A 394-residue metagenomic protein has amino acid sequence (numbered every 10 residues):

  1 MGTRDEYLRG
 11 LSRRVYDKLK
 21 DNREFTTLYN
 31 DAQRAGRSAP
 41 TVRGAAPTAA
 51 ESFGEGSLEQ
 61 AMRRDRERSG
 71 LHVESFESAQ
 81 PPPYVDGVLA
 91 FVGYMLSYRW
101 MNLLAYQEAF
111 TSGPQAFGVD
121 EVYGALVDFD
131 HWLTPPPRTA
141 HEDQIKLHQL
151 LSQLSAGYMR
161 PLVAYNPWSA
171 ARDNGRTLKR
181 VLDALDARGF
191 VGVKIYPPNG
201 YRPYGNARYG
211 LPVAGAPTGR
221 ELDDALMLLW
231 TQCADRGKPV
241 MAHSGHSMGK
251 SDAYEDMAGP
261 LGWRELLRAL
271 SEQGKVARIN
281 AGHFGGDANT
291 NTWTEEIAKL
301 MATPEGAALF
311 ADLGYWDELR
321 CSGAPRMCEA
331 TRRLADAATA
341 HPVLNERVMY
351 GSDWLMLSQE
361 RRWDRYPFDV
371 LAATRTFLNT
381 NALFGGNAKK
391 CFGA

Functional and structural regions predicted by a protein language model:
M1, V127, S244, F284 (+1 more regions): Active-site metal-binding loops of divalent metal-dependent hydrolases
G2-R14, P135-A140, K250-W263: Aromatic- and acidic-residue-enriched segments that line the glycan-binding/catalytic groove of carbohydrate-active
G2-S97, M101-Q107, V191, P197 (+2 more regions): Mid-to-C-terminal alpha-helical segments outside catalytic/metal-binding sites
G70-H72, S78-F110, T134-L151, N174-D183 (+5 more regions): Well-ordered, non-membrane alpha-helical segments in soluble/globular domains
Y106-D120, L150-M159, R188, L228-K238 (+4 more regions): A structural motif corresponding to the C-terminal end of an alpha-helix and its immediate exit/capping segment
Q115-D256, F310, Y315: Active-site gating/metal-coordination segments in enzymes
L228, Q232-P239, H243-S247, L266 (+3 more regions): Noncatalytic carbohydrate-binding groove/subsite architecture in carbohydrate-active enzymes
E272-A394: H/E-rich (His + Asp/Glu) clusters that bind or coordinate divalent metals
